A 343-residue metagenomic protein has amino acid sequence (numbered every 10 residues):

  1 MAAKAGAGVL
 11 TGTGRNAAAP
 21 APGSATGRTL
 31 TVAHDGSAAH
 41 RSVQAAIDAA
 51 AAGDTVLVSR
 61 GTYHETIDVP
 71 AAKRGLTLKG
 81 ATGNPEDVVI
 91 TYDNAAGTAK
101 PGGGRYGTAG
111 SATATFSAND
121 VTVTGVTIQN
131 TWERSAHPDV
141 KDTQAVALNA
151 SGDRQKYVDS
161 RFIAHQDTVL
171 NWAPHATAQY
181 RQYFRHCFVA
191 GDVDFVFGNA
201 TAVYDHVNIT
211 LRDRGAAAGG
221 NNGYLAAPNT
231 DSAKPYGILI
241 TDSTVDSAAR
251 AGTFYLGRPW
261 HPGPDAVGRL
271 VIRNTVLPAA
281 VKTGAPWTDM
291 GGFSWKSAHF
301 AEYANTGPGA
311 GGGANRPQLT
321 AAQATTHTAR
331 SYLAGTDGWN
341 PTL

Functional and structural regions predicted by a protein language model:
M1-T31: N-terminal low-complexity, Pro/Thr-rich disordered segments that flank secretion/membrane-targeting signals
T26-L343: Sequence-level preference for short, compositionally simple segments enriched in small aliphatic or small polar residues
